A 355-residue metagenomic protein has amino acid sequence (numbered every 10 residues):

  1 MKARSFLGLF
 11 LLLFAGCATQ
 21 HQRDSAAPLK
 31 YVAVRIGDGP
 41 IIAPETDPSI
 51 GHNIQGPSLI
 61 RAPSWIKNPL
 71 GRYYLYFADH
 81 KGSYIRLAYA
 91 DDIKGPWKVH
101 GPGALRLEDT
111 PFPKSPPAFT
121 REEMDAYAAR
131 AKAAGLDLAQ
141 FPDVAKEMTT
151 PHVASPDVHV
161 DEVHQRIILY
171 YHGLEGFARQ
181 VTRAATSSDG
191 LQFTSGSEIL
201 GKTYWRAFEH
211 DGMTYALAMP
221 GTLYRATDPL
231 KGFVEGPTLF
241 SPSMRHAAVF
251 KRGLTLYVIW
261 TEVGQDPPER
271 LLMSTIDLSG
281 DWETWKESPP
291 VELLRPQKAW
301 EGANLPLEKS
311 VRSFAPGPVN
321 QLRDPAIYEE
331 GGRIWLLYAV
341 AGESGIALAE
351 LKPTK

Functional and structural regions predicted by a protein language model:
M1-L7: Bacterial N-terminal signal peptides that target proteins for export
L7-G16: Bacterial N-terminal signal peptides
A18-P318, E329-K355: Beta-rich carbohydrate-recognition and catalytic domains
R323-P325: Non-cytosolic head/periplasmic domains of membrane-anchored proteins
